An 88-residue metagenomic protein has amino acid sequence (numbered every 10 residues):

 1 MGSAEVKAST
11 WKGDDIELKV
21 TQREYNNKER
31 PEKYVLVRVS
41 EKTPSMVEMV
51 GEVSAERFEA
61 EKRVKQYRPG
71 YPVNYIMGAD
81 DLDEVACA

Functional and structural regions predicted by a protein language model:
M1-S3, K7-A88: Nucleic-acid endonuclease domains
